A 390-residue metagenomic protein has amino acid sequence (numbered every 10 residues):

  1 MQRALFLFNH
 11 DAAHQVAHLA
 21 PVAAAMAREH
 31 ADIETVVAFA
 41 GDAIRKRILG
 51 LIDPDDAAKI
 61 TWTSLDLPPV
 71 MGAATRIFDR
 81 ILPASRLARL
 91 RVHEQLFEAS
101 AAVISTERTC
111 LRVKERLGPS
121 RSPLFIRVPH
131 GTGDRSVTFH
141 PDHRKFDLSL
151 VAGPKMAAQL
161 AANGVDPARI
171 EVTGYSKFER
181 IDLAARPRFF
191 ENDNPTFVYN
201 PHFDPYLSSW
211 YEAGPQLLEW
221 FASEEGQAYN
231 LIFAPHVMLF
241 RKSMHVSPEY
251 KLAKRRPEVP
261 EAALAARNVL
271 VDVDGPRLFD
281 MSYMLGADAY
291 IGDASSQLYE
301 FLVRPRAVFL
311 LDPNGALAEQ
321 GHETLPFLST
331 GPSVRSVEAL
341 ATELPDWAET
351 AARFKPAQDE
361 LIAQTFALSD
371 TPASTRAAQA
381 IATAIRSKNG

Functional and structural regions predicted by a protein language model:
M1-A13, V198, N314: Nucleotide-activated donor-dependent transferases that construct or modify glycoconjugates
R3, A101-A102, L124, L148 (+3 more regions): Structural motif
L7-E29, V36-D182: Active-site and donor-binding regions of nucleotide-sugar-utilizing enzymes
Q15-A27, F178-P260, T365-T375: Conserved catalytic-core segment of nucleotide-activated headgroup transferases in glycan assembly
R28-V36, G226-L231, N268-V269: A generic structural motif
P167, S296-T365: Catalytic binding pocket for nucleotide-activated donors in carbohydrate/polymer assembly enzymes
P248-S296: Donor nucleotide-activated moiety binding/catalytic core segment of transferases that use nucleotide-activated donors
D370-G390: C-terminal alpha-helical cap of glycosyltransferases
